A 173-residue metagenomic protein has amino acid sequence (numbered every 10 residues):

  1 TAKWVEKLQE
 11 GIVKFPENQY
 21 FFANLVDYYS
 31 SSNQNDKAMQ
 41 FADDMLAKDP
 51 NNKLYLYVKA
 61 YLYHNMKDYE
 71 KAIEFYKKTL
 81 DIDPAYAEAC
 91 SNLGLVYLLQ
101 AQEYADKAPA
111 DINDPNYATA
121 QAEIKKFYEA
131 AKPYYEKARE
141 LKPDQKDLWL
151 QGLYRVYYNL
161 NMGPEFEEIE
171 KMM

Functional and structural regions predicted by a protein language model:
G11, D44-M45, K78-T79, A138: Canonical positions in the second alpha-helix
K14, K48, I82, L141-K142: Structural marker of alpha-solenoid helical repeat scaffolds
N18, N52, Y86, Q145-K146: Residue-level recognition of tetratricopeptide repeat
F21, Y55, A89, L148-W149: TPR alpha-solenoid repeat register
L99-Y134: Short coil/linker segments at helix-helix boundaries
